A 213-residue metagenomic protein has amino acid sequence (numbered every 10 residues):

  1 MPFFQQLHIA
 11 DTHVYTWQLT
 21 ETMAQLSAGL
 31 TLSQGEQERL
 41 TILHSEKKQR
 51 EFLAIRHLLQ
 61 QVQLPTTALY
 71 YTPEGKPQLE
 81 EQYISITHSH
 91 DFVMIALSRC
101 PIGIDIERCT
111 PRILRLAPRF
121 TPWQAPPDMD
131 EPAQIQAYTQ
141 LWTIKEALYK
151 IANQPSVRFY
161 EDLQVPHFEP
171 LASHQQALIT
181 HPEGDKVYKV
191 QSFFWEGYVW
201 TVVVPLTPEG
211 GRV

Functional and structural regions predicted by a protein language model:
M1-V213: Core catalytic alpha/beta fold that binds nucleotide/phospho-ligands
